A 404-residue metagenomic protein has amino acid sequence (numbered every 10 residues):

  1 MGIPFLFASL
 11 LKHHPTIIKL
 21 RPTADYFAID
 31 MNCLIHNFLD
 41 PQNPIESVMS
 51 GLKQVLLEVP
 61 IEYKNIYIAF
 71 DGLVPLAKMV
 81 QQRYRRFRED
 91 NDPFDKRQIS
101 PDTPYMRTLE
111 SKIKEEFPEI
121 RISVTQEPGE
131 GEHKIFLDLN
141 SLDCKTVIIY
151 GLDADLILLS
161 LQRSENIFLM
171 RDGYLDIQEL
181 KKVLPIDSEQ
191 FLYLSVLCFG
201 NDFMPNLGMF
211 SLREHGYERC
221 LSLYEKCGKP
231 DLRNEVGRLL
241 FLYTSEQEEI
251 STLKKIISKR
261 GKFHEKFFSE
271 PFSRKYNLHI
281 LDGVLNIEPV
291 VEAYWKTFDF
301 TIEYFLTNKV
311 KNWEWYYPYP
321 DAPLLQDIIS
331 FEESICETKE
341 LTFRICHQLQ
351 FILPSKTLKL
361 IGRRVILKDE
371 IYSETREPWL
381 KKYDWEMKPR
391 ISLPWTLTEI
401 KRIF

Functional and structural regions predicted by a protein language model:
M1-F404: Noncatalytic, typically N-terminal accessory segments of nucleic acid-processing enzymes and closely related
